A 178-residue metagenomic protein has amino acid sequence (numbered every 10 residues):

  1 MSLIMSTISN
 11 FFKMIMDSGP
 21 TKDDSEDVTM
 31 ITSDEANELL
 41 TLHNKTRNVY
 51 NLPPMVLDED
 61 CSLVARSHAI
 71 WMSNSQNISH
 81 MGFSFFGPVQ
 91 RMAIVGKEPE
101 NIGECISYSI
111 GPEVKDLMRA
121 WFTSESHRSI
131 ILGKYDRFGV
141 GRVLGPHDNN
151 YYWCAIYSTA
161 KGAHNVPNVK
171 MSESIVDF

Functional and structural regions predicted by a protein language model:
S2-D17: Short hydrophobic helices that act as membrane-entry/anchoring signals
I15-S75: A short alpha-helix/helix-coil micro-patch that ends at or immediately precedes a cysteine
D27-V28, V49-L63, Q76-F86, R128-V143: Surface-exposed patches in mature extracellular/periplasmic domains of secreted proteins
D34, L52, N101, G133-R137 (+1 more regions): Extracytoplasmic
N37-K45, S62-I70, Q90, E104 (+5 more regions): Solvent-exposed, polar/charged alpha-helical surfaces in well-ordered, non-transmembrane soluble domains, broadly
S62-G111: Short, surface-exposed glycine/acidic/tryptophan-bearing loops
S107-F178: Disulfide-stabilized extracellular recognition modules
